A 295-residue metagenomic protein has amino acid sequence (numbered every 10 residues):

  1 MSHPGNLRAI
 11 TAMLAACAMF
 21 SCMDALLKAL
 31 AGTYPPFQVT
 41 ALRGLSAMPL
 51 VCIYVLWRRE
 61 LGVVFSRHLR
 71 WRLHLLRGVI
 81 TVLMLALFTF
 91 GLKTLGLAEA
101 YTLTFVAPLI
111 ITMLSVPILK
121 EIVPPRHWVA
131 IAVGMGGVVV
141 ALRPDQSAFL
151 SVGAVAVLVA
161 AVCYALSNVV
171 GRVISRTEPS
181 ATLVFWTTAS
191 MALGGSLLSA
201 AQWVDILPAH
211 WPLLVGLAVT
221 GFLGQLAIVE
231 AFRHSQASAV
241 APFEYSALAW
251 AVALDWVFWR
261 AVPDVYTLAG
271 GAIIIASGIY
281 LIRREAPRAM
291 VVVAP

Functional and structural regions predicted by a protein language model:
R8-A16, G62-L87, V152-A160, D205-L223: Loop-to-transmembrane-helix transition segments
C17-C22, C52, G78-A86, P108-M113 (+7 more regions): Hydrophobic/small/kink-forming positions within alpha-helical transmembrane segments of polytopic membrane proteins
K28, P36-F37, V51, Q146-I206 (+1 more regions): Transmembrane alpha-helical segments that form core, pore/gating elements of small-molecule transporters/exporters
Y34-L83, C163-S167, W186-A201: Transmembrane alpha-helices of multi-pass small-molecule transport proteins
P36-P49, F90-A107, L150-C163, L207-G221 (+2 more regions): Structural signature of hydrophobic alpha-helical transmembrane segments
F88-F90, A107-V129, A249-L268: C-terminal transmembrane-helix exit sites in multi-pass transporters
Y101-V106, I174-A189, Q225-W256: Helix-helix packing/entry segments at the starts of transmembrane helices
R126-R143, Y266-E285: Hydrophobic transmembrane alpha-helices of multi-pass small-molecule transport proteins
